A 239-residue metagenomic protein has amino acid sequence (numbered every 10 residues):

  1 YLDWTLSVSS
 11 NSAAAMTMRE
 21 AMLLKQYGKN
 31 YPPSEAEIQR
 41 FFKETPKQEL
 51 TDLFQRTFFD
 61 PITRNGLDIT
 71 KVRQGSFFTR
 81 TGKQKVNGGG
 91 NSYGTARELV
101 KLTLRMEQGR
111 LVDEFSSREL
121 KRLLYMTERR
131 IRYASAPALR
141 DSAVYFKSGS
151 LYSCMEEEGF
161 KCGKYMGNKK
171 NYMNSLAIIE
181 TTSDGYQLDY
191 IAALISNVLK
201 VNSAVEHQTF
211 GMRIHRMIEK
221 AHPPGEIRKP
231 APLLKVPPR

Functional and structural regions predicted by a protein language model:
Y1-V100, R105: Active-site-adjacent helix/loop patches that line small-molecule binding or acyl-intermediate pockets
P46-K47, T79-R239: Structured C-terminal helix/loop/strand segments within mature extracytoplasmic catalytic/sensor domains
